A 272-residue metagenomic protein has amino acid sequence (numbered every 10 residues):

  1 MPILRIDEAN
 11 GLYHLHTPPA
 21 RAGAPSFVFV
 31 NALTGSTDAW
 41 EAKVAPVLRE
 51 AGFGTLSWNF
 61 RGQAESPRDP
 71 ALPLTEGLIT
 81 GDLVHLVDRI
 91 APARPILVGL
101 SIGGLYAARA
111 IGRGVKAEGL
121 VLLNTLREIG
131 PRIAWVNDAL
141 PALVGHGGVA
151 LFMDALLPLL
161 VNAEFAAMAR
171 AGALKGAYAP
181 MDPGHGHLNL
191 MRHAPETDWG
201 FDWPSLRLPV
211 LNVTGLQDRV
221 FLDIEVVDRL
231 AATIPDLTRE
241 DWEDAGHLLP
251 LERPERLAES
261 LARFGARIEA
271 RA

Functional and structural regions predicted by a protein language model:
L12, H16-P67: Conserved HGGG/HGGXW glycine-rich cap/lid loop of the alpha/beta-hydrolase fold
A42, G54-I96, E259: Active-site loop/oxyanion-hole signature of alpha/beta-hydrolase fold enzymes
A108-G147: Flexible "cap/lid" loop of the alpha/beta hydrolase fold
P131-I133, V149-P204: Conserved alpha/beta-hydrolase catalytic His-Asp/Glu region
L206, N212-T214: Short beta-strand/loop motif that positions the catalytic acidic residue of the alpha/beta-hydrolase fold
L208, D223-L230: Short alpha-helix in the alpha/beta-hydrolase fold that links the catalytic acid
Q217-F221: Acidic catalytic loop of the alpha/beta-hydrolase fold
A245-P254, A258: Catalytic histidine-centered segment of alpha/beta-hydrolase-like enzymes
